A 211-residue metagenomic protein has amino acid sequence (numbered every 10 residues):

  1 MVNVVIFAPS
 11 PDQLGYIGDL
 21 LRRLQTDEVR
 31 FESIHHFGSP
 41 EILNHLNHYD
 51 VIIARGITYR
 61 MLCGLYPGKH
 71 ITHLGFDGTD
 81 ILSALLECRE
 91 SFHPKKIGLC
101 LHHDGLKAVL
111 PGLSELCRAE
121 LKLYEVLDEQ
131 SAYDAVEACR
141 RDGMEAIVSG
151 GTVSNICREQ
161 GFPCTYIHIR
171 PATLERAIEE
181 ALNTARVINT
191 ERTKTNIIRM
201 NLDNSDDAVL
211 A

Functional and structural regions predicted by a protein language model:
V2-R22: N-terminal basic/disordered segments at the start of proteins
I6-D12, S33-F37, A54-I57, G75-G78 (+5 more regions): Structural motif
Y16, D80-C88, V109, S131-V136 (+1 more regions): Short, charged, surface-exposed secondary-structure boundary motifs
T26-N47, D77-L86, A119-R140: A short, well-structured beta->alpha microelement
V29-F31, K69-D77, R118-E125, P163-T173: Short hydrophobic/aromatic-enriched beta-strand-loop microsegments
I42-F76: Helix-enriched interaction subdomains in cytosolic or periplasmic regions, typified by TIR/SEFIR signaling/NADase cores
V51, L101, D142-V148, V153-T193: Short, low-complexity N-terminal regulatory "tails/caps" that precede and couple sensory modules
E191-A211: Sensory modules in modular signal-transduction proteins
